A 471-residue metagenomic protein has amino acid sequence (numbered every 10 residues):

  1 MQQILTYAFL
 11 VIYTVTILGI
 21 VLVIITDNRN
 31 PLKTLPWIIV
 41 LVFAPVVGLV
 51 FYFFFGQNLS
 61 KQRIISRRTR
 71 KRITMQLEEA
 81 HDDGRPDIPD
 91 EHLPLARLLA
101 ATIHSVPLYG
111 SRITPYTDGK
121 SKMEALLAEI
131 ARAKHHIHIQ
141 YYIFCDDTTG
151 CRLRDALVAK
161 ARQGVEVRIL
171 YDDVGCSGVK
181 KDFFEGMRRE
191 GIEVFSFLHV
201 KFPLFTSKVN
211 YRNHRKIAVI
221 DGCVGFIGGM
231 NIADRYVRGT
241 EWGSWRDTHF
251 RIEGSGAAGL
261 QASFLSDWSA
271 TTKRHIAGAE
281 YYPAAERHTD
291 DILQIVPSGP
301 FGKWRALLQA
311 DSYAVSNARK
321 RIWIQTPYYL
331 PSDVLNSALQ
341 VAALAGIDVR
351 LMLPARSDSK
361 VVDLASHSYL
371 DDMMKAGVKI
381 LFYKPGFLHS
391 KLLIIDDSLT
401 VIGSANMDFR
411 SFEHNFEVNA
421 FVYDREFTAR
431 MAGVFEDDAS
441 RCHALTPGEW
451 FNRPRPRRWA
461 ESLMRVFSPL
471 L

Functional and structural regions predicted by a protein language model:
M1-Q309, Y313, N317, S357 (+6 more regions): N-terminal localization/anchoring segments of enzymes in phospholipid and broader phosphate metabolism
E185, A338-A342, S368: Short, solvent-exposed amphipathic alpha-helical segments in soluble enzyme and RNA/protein-processing domains
L308, V315, N336, V349 (+1 more regions): A general structural signal for well-ordered alpha-helical packing
A318-K320, Y328-R350, P354-V361: Helical hairpin unit composed of two closely spaced alpha helices linked by a short loop
D333-N336, D363-A365, I394-S398: Histidine/acidic-residue-rich catalytic or RNA/ligand-binding cores of hydrolases and nuclease-related proteins
I380-K384: Active-site donor-binding acidic/aromatic loop of nucleotide-activated sugar and phosphosugar transferases involved
K391: Catalytic-core elements of nucleic-acid end-processing and repair enzymes
